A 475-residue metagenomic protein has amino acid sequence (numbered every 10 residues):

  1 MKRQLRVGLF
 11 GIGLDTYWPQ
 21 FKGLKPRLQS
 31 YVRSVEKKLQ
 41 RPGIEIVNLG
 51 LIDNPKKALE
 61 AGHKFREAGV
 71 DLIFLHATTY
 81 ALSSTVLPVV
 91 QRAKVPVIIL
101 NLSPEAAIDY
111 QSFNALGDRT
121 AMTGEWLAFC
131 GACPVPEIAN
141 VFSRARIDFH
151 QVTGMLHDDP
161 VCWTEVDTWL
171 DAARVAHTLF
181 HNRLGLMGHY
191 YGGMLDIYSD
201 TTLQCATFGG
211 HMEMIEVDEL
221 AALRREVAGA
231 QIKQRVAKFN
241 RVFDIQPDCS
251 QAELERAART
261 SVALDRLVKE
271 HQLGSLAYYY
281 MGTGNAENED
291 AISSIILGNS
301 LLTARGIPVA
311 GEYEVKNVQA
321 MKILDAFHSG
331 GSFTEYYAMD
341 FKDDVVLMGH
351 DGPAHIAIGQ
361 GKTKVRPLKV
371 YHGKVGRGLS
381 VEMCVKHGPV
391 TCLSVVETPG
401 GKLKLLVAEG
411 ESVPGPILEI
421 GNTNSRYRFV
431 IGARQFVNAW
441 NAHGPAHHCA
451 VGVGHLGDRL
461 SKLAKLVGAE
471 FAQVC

Functional and structural regions predicted by a protein language model:
R3-V7, I46, A106-V236, V242-F243 (+1 more regions): Cap/lid and interdomain-hinge subdomains that line or gate substrate/regulatory clefts in soluble alpha/beta enzymes
L24-Q40: Short catalytic helix/loop segments, enriched in acidic residues and glycine and frequently bearing histidine
A58-V70, V89, S261-E270: Short, well-structured alpha-helical segments in soluble
V70-T79, I98-N101, L273-Y279: Periplasmic-binding protein-like
P88-A115, T120-A132, G298-E312, T334: Short, acidic/small-residue loops that bind anionic groups at enzyme active sites
K233-F327: Long, internal scaffold/assembly segments composed of regular secondary structure
L302-L418: C-terminal catalytic subdomain
K374-C475: Extended hydrophobic packing segments that form well-structured cores
